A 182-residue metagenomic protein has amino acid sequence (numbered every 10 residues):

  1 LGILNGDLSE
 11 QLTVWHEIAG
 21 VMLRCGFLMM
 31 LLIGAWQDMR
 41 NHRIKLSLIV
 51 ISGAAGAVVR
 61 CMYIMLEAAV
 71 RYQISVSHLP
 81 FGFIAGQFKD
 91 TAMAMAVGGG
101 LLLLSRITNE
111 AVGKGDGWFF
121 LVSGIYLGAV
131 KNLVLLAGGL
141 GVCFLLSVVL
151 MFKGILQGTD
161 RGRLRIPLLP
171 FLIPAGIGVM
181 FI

Functional and structural regions predicted by a protein language model:
L1-I182: A membrane-topology feature that recognizes alpha-helical transmembrane segments and their immediate juxtamembrane
